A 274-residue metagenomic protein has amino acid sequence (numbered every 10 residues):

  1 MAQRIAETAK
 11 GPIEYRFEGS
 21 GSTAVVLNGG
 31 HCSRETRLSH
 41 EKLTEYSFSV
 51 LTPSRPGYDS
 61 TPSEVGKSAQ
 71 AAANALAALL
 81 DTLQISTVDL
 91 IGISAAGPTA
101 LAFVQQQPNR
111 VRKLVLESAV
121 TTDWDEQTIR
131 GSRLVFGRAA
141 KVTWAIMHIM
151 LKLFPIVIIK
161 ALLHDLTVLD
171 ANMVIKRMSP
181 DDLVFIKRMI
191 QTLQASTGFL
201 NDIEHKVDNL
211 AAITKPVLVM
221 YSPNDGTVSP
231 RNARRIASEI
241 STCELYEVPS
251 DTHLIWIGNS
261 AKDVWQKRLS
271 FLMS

Functional and structural regions predicted by a protein language model:
G11-P62: Conserved HGGG/HGGXW glycine-rich cap/lid loop of the alpha/beta-hydrolase fold
A71-D89: Conserved acidic catalytic loop of the alpha/beta-hydrolase fold
G92-A96, A100: Gly/Ala-rich beta-loop-alpha elbow adjacent to hydrolase catalytic centers
L114-A145: Flexible "cap/lid" loop of the alpha/beta hydrolase fold
L134-V135, H148-N209: Alpha/beta-hydrolase
T197, P223-V228, L254: Acidic catalytic loop of the alpha/beta-hydrolase fold
I213, V219-Y221, D225: Short beta-strand/loop motif that positions the catalytic acidic residue of the alpha/beta-hydrolase fold
C243-S274: Catalytic active-site module of serine/aspartate enzymes centered on a nucleophile-bearing elbow/loop
